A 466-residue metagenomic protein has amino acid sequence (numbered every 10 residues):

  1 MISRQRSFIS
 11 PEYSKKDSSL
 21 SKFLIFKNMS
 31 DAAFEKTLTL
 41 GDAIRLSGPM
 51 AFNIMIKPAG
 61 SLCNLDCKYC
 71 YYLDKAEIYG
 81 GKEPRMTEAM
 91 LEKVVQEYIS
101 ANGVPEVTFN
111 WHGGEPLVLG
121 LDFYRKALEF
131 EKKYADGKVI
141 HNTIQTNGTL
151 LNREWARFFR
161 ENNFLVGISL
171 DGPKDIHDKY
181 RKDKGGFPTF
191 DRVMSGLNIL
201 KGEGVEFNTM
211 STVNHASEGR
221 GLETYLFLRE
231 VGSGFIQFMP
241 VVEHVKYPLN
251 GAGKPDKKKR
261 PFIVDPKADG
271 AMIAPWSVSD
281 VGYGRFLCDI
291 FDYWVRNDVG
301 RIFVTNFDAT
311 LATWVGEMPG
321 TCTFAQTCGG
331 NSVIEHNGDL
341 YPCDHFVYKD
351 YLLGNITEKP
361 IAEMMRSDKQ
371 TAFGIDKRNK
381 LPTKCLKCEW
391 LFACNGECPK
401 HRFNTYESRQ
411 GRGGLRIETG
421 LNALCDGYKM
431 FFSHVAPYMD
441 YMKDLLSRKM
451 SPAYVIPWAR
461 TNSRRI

Functional and structural regions predicted by a protein language model:
R4, V347-I466: Flexible mid-to-C-terminal extensions adjoining Fe-S/redox cofactors in radical SAM and related proteins
S10-N53, L226: Long, charge-rich, low-complexity alpha-helical segments
A33-R157, E161-N162: Conserved alpha-helical substructure of the radical SAM core
I54, V107-F109, N142-I144, V166-I168 (+3 more regions): Hydrophobic faces of well-ordered beta-strands that scaffold small-molecule active sites in alpha/beta enzyme cores
A59, G114-P116, N147-T149, D171-P173 (+3 more regions): Active-site beta-loop-alpha junctions enriched in small/polar residues
A156-D175, S233-V242: Non-cysteine beta-strand/loop elements that form the S-adenosyl-L-methionine
K179, D183-D191, N198, G202-T323 (+4 more regions): Radical SAM enzyme [4Fe-4S]-AdoMet core and its adjacent flexible, acidic and glycine-rich loops/tails across
